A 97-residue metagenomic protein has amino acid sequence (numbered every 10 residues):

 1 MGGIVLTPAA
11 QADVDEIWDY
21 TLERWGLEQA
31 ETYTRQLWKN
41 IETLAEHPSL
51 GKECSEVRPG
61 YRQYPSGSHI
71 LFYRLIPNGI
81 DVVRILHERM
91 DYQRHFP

Functional and structural regions predicted by a protein language model:
M1-T34: Arg/Lys-rich, positively charged N-terminal/basic patches that mediate binding to nucleic acids
A30, K52-C54, R94: Short, hydrophobic secondary-structure boundary micro-motifs
E42-E46: Short proline/glycine- and basic residue-enriched helix-capping loop/turn segments at helix->loop/beta transitions
S49-N78: Basic/aromatic recognition patch in beta-strand/loop cores that engages polyanionic ligands
H69-I70, R74-P97: Enriched for short, Lys/Arg-rich terminal
